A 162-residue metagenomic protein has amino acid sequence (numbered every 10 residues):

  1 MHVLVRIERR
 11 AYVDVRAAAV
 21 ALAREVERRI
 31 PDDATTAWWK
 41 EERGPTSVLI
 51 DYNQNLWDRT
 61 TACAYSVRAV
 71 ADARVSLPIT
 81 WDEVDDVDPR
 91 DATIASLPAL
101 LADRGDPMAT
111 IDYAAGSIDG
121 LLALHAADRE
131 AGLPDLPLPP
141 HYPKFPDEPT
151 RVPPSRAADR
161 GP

Functional and structural regions predicted by a protein language model:
M1-V5: Short, conserved phosphate-binding/catalytic loop or strand-edge motifs used in phosphoryl-/nucleotidyl-transfer
E8-Y12: Helix N-cap motif at beta-to-alpha junctions
V13-P162: C-terminal accessory nucleic-acid interaction domains of nucleic acid-metabolism proteins
